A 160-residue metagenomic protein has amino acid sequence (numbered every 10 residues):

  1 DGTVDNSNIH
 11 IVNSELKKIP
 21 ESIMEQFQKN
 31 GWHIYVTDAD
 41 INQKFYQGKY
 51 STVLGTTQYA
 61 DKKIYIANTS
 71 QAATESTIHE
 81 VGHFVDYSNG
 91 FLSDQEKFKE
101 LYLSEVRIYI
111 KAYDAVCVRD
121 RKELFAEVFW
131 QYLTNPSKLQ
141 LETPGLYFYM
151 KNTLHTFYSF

Functional and structural regions predicted by a protein language model:
D1-F160: Active-site-flanking segments in enzyme catalytic domains
